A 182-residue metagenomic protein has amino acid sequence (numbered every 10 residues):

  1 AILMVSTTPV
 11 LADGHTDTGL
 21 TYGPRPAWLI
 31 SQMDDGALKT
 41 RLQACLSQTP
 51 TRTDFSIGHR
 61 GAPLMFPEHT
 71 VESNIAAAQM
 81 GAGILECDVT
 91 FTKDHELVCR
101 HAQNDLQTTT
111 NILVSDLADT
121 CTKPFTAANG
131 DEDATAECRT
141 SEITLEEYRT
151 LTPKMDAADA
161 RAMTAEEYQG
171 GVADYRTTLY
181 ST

Functional and structural regions predicted by a protein language model:
A1-S6: Bacterial N-terminal signal peptides
P9-T182: Phosphate-group recognition and catalysis centered on beta-loop-alpha active-site segments
